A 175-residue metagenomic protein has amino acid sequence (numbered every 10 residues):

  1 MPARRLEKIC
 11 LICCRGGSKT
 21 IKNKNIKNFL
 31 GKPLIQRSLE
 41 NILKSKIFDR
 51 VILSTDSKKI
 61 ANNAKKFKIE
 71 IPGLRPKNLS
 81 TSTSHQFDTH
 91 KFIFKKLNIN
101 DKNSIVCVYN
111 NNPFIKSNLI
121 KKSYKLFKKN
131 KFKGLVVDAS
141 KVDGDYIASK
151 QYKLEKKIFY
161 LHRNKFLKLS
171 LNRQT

Functional and structural regions predicted by a protein language model:
P2-K22: N-terminal nucleotide-binding beta1-loop-alpha1 segment
K8-I9, D49, E70, N103 (+1 more regions): Conserved acidic residues
C10-I12, L53, C107, G134-V137: Structural beta-sheet core signal
L34-R50: A short, N-terminal amphipathic alpha-helix
Q36, V51-T55, V137-A139: Short internal beta-strands
I52, K58-V106, F114-I115, K122: Short phosphate-binding loop-to-helix
T83, D88-T89, D101-S104, N110-T175: Conserved core of the sugar-phosphate nucleotidyltransferase
